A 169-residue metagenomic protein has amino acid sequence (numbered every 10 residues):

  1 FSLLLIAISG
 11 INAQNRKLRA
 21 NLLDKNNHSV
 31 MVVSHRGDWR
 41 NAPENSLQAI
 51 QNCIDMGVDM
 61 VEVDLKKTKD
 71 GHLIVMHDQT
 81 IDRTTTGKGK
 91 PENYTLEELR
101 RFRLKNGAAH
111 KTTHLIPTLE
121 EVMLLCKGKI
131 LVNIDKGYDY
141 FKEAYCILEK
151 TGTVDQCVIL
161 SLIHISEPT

Functional and structural regions predicted by a protein language model:
F1-A7: Bacterial N-terminal signal peptides
G10-L162, S166: Phosphate-group recognition and catalysis centered on beta-loop-alpha active-site segments
